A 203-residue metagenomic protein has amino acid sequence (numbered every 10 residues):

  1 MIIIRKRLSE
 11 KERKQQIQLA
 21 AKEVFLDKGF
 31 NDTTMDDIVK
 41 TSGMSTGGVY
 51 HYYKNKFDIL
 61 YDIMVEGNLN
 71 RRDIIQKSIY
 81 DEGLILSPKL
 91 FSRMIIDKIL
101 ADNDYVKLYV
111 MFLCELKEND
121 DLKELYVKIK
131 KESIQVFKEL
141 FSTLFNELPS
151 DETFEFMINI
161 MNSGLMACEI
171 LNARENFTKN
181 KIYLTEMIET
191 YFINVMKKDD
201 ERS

Functional and structural regions predicted by a protein language model:
M1-E12, D199-S203: N-terminal intrinsically disordered/low-complexity leader segments
I2-R5, Q16, A20-D58, D62: Helix-turn-helix
K40, K54-D58, D62, G83 (+6 more regions): Residues in soluble alpha-helical coiled-coils and helical-bundle/repeat scaffolds
D62, Q76-N103, S150-M161, K181 (+1 more regions): Hydrophobic alpha-helical connector segments
V65-R71: Short, basic, alpha-helical segments at the C-terminal edge of helix-turn-helix-like DNA-binding modules
S87, L100-E124, I170-R174: Amphipathic alpha-helical segments used for helix-helix packing
I95, Y109-L113, M161-L165: Short alpha-helical scaffolding segments that buttress acidic/His motifs in well-ordered protein cores
K123-V127, K131, L144-S203: Hydrophobic/aromatic-rich alpha-helical bundle segments in the mid-to-C-terminal region
